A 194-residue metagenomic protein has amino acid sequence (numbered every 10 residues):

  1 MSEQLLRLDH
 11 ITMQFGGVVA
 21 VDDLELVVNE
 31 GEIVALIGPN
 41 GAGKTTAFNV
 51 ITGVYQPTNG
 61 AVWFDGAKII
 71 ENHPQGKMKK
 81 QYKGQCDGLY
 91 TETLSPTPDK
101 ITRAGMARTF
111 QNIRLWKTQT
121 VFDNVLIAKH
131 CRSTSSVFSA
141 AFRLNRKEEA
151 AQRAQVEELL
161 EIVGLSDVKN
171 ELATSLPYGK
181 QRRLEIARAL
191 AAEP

Functional and structural regions predicted by a protein language model:
I37-P39: The feature captures the beta-strand-to-loop junction immediately N-terminal to the Walker
T52: Helix-to-loop junction immediately C-terminal to a conserved catalytic motif
G60-N72, Y82-T91, R103-A104: Conserved ABC transporter NBD signature motif
Y90-S95, L159-Y178: Conserved ABC nucleotide-binding domain
S136-V168: Conserved ABC ATPase "signature" region
I186: Hydrophobic anchor residue at the start of the ABC signature
A191-P194: A short, proline-enriched helix->beta-strand linker immediately N-terminal to the Walker B motif in ABC-type P-loop
